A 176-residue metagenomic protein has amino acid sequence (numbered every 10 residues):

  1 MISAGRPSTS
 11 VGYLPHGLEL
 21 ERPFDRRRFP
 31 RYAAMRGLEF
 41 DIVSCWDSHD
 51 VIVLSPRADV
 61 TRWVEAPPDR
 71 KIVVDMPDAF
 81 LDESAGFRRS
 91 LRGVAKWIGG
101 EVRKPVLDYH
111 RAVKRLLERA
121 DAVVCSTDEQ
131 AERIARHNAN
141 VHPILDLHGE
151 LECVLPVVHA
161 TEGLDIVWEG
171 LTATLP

Functional and structural regions predicted by a protein language model:
M1-D59: N-terminal pre-catalytic "stem/leader" segment of glycosyltransferase-like enzymes
P7-S10, R70-K71, L164-I166: Nucleotide donor/acceptor-binding cores
G12-M35, D146-P176: Conserved catalytic-core segment of nucleotide-activated headgroup transferases in glycan assembly
C45, P56, M76, T127-D128: Helix N-cap/beta->alpha junction signal
S48-V51, P68-R70, R119-D121, N138: Short, well-ordered alpha-helix to beta-strand connector turns
I52, P67-W97: Active-site proximal beta-strand in glycosyltransferases
D82, G93-A122: Membrane-proximal helix-turn-helix segments that form the acceptor-binding/catalytic region of lipid-linked
E118-L155: Donor nucleotide-sugar binding/catalytic pocket of nucleotide-sugar-dependent glycosyltransferases
